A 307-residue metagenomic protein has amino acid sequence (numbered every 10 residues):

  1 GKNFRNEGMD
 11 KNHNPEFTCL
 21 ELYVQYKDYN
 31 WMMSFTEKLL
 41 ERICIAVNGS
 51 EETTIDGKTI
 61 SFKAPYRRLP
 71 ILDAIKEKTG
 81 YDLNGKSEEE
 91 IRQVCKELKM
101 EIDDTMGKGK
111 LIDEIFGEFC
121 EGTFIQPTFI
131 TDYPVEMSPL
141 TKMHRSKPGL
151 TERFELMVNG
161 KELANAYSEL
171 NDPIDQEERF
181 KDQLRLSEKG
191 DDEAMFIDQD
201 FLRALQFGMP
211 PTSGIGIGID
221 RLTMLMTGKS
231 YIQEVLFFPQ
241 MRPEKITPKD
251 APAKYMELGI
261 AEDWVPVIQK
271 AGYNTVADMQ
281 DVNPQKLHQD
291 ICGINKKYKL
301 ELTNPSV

Functional and structural regions predicted by a protein language model:
G1-R42, I60, P65-I246: A translation/RNA-centric and nucleic-acid-associated enzymatic feature enriched in Class II aminoacyl-tRNA synthetases
W31, G49-T53, N84, F129 (+2 more regions): Secondary-structure boundary/capping residues
C44-I45, K189, H288, K296: A generic secondary-structure boundary signal that marks alpha-helix termini
A46, G122-T123, A271: Alpha-helix C-cap/termination motif
V47-T59, K296: Short, glycine/acidic-rich hinge or "gate" loops at secondary-structure transitions that mediate conformational
S50, Y81-N84, E101-D103, K229-S230 (+4 more regions): Short coil/loop linkers at secondary-structure junctions
G57-P65, T303-S306: Charge-rich, acidic-biased intrinsically disordered regions
E244-V307: Compact, charge-rich alpha-helical regulatory domains located at protein termini
